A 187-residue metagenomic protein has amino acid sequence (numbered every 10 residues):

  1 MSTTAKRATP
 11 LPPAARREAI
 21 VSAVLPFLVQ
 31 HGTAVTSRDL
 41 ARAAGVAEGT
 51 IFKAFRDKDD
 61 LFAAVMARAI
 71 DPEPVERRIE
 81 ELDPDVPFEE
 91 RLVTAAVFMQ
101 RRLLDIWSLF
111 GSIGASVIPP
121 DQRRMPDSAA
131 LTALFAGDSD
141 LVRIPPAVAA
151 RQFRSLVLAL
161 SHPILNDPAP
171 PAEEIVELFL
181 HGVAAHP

Functional and structural regions predicted by a protein language model:
M1-A43, D60: Basic, helix-initiating cap at the start of DNA-binding domains
A23-F27, A64, F98, L156: Short amphipathic alpha-helical elements of helix-turn-helix/winged-helix folds
L28, F55, F62-A69, I106: Alpha-helical DNA-contacting segments of helix-turn-helix folds
V29-R38, A67-P87: Short, flexible, glycine-rich and Lys/Arg-enriched loop motifs at helix boundaries that contact anionic partners
G45-F55: Short hydrophobic/aromatic patch on the recognition helix
A64, R77-L104: Hydrophobic alpha-helical connector segments
E90, R101-R151, H162-L165, P170-E174: Amphipathic alpha-helical packing segments from all-alpha helical-bundle domains
L156-N166, E173-A185: Conserved NTP phosphate-binding and transfer environment spanning the P-loop NTPase/kinase superfamily
